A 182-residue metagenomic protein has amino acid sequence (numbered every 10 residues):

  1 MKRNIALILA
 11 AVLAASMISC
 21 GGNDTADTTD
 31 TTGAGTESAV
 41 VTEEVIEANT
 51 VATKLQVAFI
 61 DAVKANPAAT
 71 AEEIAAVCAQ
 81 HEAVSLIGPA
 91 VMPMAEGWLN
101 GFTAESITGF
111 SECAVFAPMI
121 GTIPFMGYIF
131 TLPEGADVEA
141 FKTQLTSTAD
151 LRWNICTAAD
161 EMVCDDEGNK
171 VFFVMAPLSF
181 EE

Functional and structural regions predicted by a protein language model:
M1-L9: Positively charged n-region of N-terminal signal peptides that target proteins for export
S16-S19: C-terminal motif of bacterial Sec signal peptides marking the signal peptidase cleavage site
G21-E182: Mature, Sec-exported extracytoplasmic domains of Gram-positive
